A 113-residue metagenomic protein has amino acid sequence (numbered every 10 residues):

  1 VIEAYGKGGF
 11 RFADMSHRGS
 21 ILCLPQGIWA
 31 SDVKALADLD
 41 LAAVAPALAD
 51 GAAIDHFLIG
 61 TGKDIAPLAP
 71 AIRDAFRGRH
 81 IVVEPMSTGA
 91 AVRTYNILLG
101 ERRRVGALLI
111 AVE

Functional and structural regions predicted by a protein language model:
V1-A42, G100-E113: Non-catalytic interface/targeting segments
A30-D32, I65-L68, T94: Short active-site-adjacent helix-start/loop capping segments
D40-A49, T94-Y95: Short, charged beta->alpha transition segments
A47-P85: Mid-chain, well-packed structural core segment of small domains
A71, I97-L98: Active-site-proximal loop->helix
R79, L98-E101: Change "in soluble alpha/beta enzymes" to "in soluble alpha/beta proteins
T88-R93: Short acidic loop-to-helix transition motifs that present clustered carboxylates
